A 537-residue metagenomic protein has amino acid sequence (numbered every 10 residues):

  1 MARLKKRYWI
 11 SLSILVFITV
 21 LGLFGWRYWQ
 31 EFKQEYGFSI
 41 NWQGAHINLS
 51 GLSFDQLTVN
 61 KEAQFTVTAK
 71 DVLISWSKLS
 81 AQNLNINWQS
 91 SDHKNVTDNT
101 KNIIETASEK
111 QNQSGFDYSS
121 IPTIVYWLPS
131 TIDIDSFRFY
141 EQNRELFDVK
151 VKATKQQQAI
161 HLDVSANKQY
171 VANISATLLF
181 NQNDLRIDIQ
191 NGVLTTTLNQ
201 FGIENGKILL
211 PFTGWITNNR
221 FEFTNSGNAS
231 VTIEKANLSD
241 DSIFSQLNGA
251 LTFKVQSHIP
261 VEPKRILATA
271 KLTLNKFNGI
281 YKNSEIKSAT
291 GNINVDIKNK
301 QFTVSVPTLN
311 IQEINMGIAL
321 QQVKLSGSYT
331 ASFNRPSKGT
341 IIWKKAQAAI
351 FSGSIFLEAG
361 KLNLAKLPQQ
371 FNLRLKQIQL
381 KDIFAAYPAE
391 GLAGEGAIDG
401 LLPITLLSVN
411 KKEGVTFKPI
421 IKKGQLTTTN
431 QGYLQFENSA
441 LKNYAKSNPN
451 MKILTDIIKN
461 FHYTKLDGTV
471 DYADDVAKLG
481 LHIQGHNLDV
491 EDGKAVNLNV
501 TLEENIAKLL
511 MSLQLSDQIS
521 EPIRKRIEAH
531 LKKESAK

Functional and structural regions predicted by a protein language model:
M1-I18: N-terminal Sec-pathway targeting helices
Y8-I10, S75-I86, S91-Q158, G206-A346 (+2 more regions): Membrane-proximal interfacial segments on either side of biological membranes
I18-N102, E109, T123-V125: Terminal hydrophobic membrane-targeting helix
N41-Q43, A63, F147-V151, I174 (+1 more regions): A structural detector for short beta-strand units
N60-A63, Y140-Q142, S165-Y170, Q190 (+6 more regions): Short strand-coil-strand connectors
V67-A69, F147-D148, A172-I174, A289-T290: Short, surface-exposed coil-to-beta transition loops
S165-G192: Contiguous, well-ordered beta-strand patches that form the walls/edges of small beta-barrel/beta-sandwich domains
